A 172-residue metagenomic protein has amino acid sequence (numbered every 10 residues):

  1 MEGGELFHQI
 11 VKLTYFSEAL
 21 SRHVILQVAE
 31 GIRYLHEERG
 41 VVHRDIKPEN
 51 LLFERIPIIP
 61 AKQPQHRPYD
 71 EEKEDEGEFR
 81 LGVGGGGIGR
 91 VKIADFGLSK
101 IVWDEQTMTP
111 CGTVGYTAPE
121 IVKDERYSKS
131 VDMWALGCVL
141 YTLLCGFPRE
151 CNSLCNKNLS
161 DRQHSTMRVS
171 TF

Functional and structural regions predicted by a protein language model:
M1-E5: Conserved short submotifs of the Hanks-type protein kinase catalytic core that shape the nucleotide-binding pocket
F7-F16: AlphaC helix of the protein kinase catalytic domain
V24-I25: Activation segment signature within eukaryotic-like protein kinase domains
H36-E54: Catalytic-loop of the protein kinase fold
M108-I121: Conserved activation segment of eukaryotic-like protein kinases, specifically the C-terminal portion of the activation
D132: Conserved catalytic-loop aspartate of Hanks-type protein kinases
